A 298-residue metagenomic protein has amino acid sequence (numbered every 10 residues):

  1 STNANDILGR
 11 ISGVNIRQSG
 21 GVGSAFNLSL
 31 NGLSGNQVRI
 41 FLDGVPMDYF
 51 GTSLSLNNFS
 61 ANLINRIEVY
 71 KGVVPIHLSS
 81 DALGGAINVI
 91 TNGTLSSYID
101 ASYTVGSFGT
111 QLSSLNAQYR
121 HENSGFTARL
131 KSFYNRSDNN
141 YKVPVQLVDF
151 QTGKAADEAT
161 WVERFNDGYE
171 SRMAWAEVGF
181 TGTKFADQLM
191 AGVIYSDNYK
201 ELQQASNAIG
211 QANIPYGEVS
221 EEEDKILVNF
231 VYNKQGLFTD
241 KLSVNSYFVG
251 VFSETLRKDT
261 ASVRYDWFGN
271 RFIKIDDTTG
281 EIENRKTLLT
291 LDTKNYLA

Functional and structural regions predicted by a protein language model:
N5-P46: Extracytoplasmic beta-strand/coil segments of soluble accessory domains associated with Gram-negative outer-membrane
R10, V45-K71: Short acidic/polar hinge/loop motifs at secondary-structure boundaries that mediate gating or recognition
F26, G85, Q111-L115, E170-A176 (+2 more regions): Hydrophobic, lipid-facing positions within transmembrane beta-strands of outer-membrane proteins
V38, L95-I99, E122-L130, R172 (+2 more regions): Outer-envelope beta-barrel architecture signal
A61-D100: A beta-strand signature from Gram-negative outer-membrane beta-barrel systems, especially the internal plug domain
Y70-G72, I90, S102-F108, R120 (+3 more regions): Outer-membrane beta-barrel pore domains and translocons
T104, N123-G210: Periplasmic-side early beta-strands and strand-to-turn transitions of outer-membrane beta-barrels
Y141, D167-S171, F185-K241, V251-T293: Flexible loop and strand-edge segments within Gram-negative outer membrane beta-barrel domains
